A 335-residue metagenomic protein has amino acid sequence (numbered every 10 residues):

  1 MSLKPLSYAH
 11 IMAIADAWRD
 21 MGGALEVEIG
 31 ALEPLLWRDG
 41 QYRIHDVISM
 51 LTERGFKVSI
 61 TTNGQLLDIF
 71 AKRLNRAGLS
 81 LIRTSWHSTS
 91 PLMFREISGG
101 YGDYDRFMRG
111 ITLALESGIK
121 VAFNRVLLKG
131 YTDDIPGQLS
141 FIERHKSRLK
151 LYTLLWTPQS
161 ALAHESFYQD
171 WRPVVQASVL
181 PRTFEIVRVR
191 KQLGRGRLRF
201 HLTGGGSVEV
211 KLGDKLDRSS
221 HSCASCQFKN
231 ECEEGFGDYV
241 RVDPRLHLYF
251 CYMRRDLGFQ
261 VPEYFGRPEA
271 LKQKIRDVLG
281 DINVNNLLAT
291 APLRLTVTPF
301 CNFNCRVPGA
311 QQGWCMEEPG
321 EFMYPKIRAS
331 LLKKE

Functional and structural regions predicted by a protein language model:
M1-R148, T153: Conserved glycine-rich "GG(E/T)P / GGGxP" loop and the immediately following alpha-helix in the radical SAM core
P5, G100-Y101, E165-Q169, F265-E269: Short, conserved loop/turn and helix-capping segments at secondary-structure boundaries that abut family-defining
L6, R43, F167-D170, C251 (+1 more regions): Secondary-structure junction/capping motif
A24, E53, F184-I186, V307-Q311: A broad structural signal for short, well-ordered beta-strand segments within beta-sheet-rich domains
T52, R190-G194, E231-G235: Short solvent-exposed loop/turn micro-motifs enriched in small/polar/acidic residues
F56-Q65, S98, K146-F167, R218-V242 (+1 more regions): Repeat-unit-sized solenoid/scaffold elements
L92, Y101-M108, T112-S222: Radical SAM enzyme [4Fe-4S]-AdoMet core and its adjacent flexible, acidic and glycine-rich loops/tails across
S219-E335: Flexible mid-to-C-terminal extensions adjoining Fe-S/redox cofactors in radical SAM and related proteins
